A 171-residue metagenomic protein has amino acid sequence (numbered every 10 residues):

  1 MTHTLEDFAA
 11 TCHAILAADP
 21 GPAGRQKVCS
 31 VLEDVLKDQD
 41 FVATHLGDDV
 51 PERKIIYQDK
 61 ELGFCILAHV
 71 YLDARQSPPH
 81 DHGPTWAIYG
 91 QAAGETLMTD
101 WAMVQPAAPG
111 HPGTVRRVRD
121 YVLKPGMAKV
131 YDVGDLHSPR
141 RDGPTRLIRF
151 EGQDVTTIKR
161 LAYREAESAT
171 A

Functional and structural regions predicted by a protein language model:
M1-D40: N-terminal leader/capping segments at the start of a protein or of a new domain
H45-D73: A short glycine-rich, His/Asp/Glu-containing loop-to-beta-strand
Q58-F64, R75-I88: A short beta-loop-beta micro-motif enriched in histidine and acidic residues
A68-H82, V122, D132-G134: Conserved short histidine dyad/triad with adjacent acidic residue
S77-H80, M98-T99, Y131, L136-D142 (+1 more regions): Short beta-strand His + acidic residue motifs that chelate non-heme Fe in jelly-roll/DSBH and cupin folds
P84-A102: Glycine- and acidic-residue-biased ligand/ion/polar-headgroup-sensing regions
I88, G143-R160: A short hydrophobic beta-strand segment most commonly corresponding to one strand of the jelly-roll/cupin
I88, M103-L136: Short acidic-glycine-tyrosine-enriched beta hairpin
